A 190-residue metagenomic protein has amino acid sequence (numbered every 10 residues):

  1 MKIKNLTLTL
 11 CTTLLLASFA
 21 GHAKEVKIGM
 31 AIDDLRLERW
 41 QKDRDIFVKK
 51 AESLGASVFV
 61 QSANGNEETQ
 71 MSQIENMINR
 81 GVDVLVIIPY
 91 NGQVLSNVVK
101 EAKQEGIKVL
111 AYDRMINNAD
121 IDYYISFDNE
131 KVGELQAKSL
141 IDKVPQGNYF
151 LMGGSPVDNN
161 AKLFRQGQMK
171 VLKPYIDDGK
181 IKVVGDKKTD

Functional and structural regions predicted by a protein language model:
K2-N5, A23-D190: A residue-level marker of the well-folded mature domains of exported/periplasmic proteins
T9-S18: Bacterial N-terminal signal peptides
